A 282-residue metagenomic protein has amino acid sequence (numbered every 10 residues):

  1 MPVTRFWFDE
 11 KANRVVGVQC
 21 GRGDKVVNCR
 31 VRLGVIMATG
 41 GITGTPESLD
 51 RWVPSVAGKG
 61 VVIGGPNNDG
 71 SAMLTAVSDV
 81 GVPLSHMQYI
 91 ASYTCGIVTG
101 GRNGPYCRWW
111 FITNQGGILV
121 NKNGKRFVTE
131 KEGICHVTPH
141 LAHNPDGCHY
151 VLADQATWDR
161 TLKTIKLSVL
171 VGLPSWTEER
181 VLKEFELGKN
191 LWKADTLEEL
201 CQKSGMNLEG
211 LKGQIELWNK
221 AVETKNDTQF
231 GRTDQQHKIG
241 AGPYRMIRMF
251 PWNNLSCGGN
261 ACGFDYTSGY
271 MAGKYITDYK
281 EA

Functional and structural regions predicted by a protein language model:
M1-R14: A conserved short coil-to-beta-strand element within the FAD-binding core of flavoproteins
K11, R108-I112, W252-L255: Short loop/turn motifs at secondary-structure junctions and domain boundaries
R22-K25, C29-T99, C262: Glycine-rich loop(s) and the adjacent beta-strand/alpha-helix scaffold that form part
R30, K166-L170, N253-A282: C-terminal structured subdomain/cap of oxidoreductase catalytic cores
M73-P83, N207, K212-I215, D265-A282: Internal hydrophobic alpha-helix adjacent to the cofactor/substrate pocket in enzyme cavities
L74-T75, V82-M206: An anion/pyrophosphate-binding glycine-rich loop and adjacent beta-alpha core in soluble alpha-beta enzymes
G210-G258: A glycine-rich dinucleotide-binding beta-alpha-beta segment and adjacent secondary-structure elements that constitute
